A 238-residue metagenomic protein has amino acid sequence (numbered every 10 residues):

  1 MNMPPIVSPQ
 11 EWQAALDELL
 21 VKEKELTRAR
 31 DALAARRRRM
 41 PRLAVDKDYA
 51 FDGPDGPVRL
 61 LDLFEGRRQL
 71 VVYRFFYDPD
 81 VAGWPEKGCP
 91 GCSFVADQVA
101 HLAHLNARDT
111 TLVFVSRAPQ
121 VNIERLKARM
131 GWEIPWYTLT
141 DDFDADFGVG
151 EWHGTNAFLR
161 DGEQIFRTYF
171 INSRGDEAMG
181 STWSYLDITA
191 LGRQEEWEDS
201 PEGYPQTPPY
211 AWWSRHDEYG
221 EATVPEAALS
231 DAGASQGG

Functional and structural regions predicted by a protein language model:
M1-R108, R125-G131, P135, D141-G238: Non-globular targeting/processing and membrane-anchoring segments
T111-R117: Short internal beta-strands
R117-Q120, D142: Short beta-alpha junction loops
